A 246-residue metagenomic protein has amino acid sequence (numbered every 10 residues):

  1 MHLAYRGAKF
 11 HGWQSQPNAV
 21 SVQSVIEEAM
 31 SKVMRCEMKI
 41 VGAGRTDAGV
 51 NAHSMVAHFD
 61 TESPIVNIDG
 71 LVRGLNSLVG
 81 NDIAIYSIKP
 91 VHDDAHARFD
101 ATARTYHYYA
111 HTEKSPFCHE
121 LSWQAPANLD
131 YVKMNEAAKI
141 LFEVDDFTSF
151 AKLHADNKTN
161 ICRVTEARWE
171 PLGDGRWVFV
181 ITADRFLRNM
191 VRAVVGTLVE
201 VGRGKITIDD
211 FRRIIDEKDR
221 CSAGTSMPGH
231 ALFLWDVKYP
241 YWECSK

Functional and structural regions predicted by a protein language model:
M1-K246: Structured-RNA-binding interfaces characteristic of tRNA pseudouridine synthases
